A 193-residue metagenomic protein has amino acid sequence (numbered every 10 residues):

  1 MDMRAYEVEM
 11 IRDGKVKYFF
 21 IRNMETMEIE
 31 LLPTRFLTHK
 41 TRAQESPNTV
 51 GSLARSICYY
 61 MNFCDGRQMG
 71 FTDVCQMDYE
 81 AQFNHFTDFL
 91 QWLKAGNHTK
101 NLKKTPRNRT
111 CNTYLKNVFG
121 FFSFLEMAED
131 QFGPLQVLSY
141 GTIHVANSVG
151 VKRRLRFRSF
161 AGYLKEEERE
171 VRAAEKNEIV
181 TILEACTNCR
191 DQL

Functional and structural regions predicted by a protein language model:
M1-A54, C58: Basic/aromatic DNA-contact patch characteristic of tyrosine site-specific recombinases
G14-F20, Q68-D73, Y163-E166: Boundary/linker elements of alpha-helical solenoid repeat scaffolds
P33-N48, I57-K152: N-terminal core-binding DNA-recognition domain of tyrosine recombinases/integrases
T49-S52, Q82, E175-E178: Phosphate/oxyanion-binding active-site loops and adjacent basic polyanion-contact surfaces
Q136-I179: Short, flexible helix-coil linker/hinge segments at the edges of structured domains or between repeats
R172-L193: Basic, Lys/Arg- and aromatic-enriched nucleic-acid-binding interface segment
